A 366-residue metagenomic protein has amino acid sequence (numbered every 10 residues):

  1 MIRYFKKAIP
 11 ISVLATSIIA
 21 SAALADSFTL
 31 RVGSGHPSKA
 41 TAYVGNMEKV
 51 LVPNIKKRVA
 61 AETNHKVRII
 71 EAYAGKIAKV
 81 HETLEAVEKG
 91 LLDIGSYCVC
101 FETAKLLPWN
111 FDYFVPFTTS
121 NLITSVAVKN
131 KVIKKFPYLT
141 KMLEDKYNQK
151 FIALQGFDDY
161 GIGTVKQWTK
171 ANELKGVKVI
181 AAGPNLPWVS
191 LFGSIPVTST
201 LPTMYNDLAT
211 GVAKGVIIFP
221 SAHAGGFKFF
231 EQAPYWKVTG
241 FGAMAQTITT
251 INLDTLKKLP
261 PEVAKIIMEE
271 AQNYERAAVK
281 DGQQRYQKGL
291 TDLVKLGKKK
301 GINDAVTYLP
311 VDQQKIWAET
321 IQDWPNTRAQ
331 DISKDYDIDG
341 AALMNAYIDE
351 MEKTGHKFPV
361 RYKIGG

Functional and structural regions predicted by a protein language model:
M1-I11: Bacterial N-terminal signal peptides that target proteins for export
I18-A25: Sec/Tat signal peptide C-region and signal peptidase I cleavage site
D26-T124, M142-D145, Q149-G366: N-terminal secretory/targeting leader peptides
T124-A127, I133: Active-site-adjacent segment of FAD-dependent monooxygenases/related oxidoreductases
K131-K146: Hinge/lid segment of periplasmic solute-binding proteins
